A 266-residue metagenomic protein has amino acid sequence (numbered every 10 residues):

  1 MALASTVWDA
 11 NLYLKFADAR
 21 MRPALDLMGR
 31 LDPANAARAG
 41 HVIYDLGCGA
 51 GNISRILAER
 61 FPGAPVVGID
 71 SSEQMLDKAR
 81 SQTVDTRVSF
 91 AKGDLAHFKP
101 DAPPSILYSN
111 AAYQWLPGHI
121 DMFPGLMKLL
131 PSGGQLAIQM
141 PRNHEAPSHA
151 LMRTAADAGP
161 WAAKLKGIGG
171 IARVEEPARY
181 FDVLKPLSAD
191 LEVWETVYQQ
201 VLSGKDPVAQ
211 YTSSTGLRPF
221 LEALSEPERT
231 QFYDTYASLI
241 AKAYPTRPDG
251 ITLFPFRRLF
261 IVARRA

Functional and structural regions predicted by a protein language model:
A4-M21: Class I SAM-dependent methyltransferase Rossmann-like catalytic core, especially the SAM/SAH-binding loop
A19-H41, I56: Conserved alpha-helix/loop element of class I SAM-dependent methyltransferases that forms part of the SAM/SAH-binding
V42-F98: Class I SAM-dependent methyltransferase SAM/SAH-binding core
A50-N52, G169-A266: Conserved Class I S-adenosyl-L-methionine
Y108: A conserved beta-strand element that flanks and buttresses the S-adenosyl-L-methionine
A111-A112: Short catalytic micro-motifs in class I SAM-dependent methyltransferases
I120, M127, P131-S203, S225: Conserved catalytic/acceptor-binding region of the Class I
